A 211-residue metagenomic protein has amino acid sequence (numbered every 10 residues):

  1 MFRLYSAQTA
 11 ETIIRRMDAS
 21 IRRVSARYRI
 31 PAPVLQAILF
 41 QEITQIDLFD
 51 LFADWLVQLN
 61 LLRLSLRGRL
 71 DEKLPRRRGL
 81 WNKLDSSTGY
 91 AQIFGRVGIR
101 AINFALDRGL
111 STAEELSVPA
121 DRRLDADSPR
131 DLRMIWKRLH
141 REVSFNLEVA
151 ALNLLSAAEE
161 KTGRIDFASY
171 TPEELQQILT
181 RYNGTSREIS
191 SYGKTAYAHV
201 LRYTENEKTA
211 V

Functional and structural regions predicted by a protein language model:
M1-K83, S144: Export/targeting segments at the very N-terminus of extracytoplasmic proteins
R16, S20-R23, P33-V34, T88 (+7 more regions): Extracytoplasmic/secreted proteins, especially bacterial periplasmic and envelope-associated proteins
S25-Y28, L39-I46, F94-V97, A101-A105 (+4 more regions): Sec/Tat-exported extracytoplasmic proteins
R29-A37, D50-L51, T162-L179: Surface-exposed patches in mature extracellular/periplasmic domains of secreted proteins
L59, F167-V211: Catalytic and substrate-binding regions of cell-wall glycan-acting enzymes that process beta-1,4-linked
R69, N82, T162, S190 (+1 more regions): Residue-level signal for secondary-structure boundary elements
R69-R96, A101-F104: Amphipathic alpha-helical blocks and their helix-capping loop/short-beta junctions
Y90-P172: Alpha-helical segment that forms one wall of the substrate-binding/catalytic cleft in peptidoglycan-active domains
